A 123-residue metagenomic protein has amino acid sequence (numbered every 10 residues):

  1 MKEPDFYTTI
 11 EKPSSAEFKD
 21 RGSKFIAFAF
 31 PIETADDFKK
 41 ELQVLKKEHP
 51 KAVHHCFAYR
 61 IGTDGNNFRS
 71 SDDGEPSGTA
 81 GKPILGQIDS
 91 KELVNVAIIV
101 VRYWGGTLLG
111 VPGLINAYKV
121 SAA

Functional and structural regions predicted by a protein language model:
M1-T79: C-terminal regulatory domains involved in ligand/effector binding and gene-expression control
D36-K39, G78, K82, P112-V120: Short, well-ordered alpha-helical segments
K46, I88-L93, K119, A123: Signal for well-folded cores of large energy- and translation-related assemblies
A52-C56, K82-L85, A122-A123: Glycine-rich loops and low-complexity Gly/Arg-rich segments that provide flexible linkers or classic glycine-based
A58, L85-Q87, I115: Short, charged/polar low-complexity linear motifs in solvent-exposed/disordered segments
D72-T107: Conserved interaction-surface patches within small, structured recognition/assembly domains
A97-V101, G106-A123: Glycine- and Gly-Pro-enriched alpha-helical subdomains that act as flexible, kink-prone "lid/hinge" or packing modules
